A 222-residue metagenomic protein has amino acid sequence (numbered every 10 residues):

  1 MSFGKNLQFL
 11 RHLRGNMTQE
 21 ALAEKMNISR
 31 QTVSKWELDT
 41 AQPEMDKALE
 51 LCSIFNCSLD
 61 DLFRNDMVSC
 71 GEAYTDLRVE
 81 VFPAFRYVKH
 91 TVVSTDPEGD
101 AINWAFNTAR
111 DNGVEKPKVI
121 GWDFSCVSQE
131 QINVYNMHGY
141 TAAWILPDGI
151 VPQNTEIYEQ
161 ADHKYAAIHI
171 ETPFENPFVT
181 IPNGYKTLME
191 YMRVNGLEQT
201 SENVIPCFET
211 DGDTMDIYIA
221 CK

Functional and structural regions predicted by a protein language model:
M1-G15: A short, Lys/Arg-rich alpha-helix, primarily the initiator
K5, F9, E24, K35 (+1 more regions): DNA-binding alpha-helical recognition surfaces that contact promoter or target DNA
L7-L10, M26, Q31, P43: General helical secondary-structure elements
Q8-F9, E20, L49: Residues within the helices of the helix-turn-helix
R11, A23, C52: The alpha-helix within a helix-turn-helix
G15-K35: Short alpha-helical DNA-recognition segment
Q31-S34, L38, E44-M45, L49 (+1 more regions): A solvent-exposed interaction/effector surface
